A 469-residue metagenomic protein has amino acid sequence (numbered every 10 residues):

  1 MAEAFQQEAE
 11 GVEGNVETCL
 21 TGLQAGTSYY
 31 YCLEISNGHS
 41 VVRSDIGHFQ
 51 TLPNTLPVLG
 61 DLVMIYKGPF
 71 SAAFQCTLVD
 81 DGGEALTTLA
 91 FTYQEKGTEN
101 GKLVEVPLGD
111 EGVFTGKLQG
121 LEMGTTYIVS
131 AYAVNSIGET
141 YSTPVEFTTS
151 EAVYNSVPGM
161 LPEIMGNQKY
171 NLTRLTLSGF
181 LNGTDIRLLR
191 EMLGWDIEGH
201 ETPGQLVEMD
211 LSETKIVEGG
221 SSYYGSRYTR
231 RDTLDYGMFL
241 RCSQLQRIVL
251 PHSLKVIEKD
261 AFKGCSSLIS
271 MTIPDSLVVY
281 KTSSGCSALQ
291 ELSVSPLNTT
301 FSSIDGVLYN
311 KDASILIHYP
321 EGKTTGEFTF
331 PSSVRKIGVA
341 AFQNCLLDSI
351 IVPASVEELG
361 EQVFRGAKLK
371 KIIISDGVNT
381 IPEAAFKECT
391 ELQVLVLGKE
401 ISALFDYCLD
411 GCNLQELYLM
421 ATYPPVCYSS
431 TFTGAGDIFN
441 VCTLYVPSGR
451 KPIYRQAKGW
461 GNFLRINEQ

Functional and structural regions predicted by a protein language model:
M1-E151: Short, surface-exposed linear motifs at loops/turns and structural transition points
V58-D61, E151-N167: Boundary/junction segments of secreted and surface-exposed precursor proteins
A152-N155, T173-L181, G199-D232, S243-V256 (+8 more regions): Structural signature of tandem-repeat unit edges
E163-Q168, R190-E201, G237-L240, A435-G436: Leucine-rich repeat
L188-L189, M238, Y428-F432, I466: Extracellular leucine-rich repeat
L189-G194, Y223-R227, S283-G285, K387 (+2 more regions): A structural signal for leucine-rich repeat
